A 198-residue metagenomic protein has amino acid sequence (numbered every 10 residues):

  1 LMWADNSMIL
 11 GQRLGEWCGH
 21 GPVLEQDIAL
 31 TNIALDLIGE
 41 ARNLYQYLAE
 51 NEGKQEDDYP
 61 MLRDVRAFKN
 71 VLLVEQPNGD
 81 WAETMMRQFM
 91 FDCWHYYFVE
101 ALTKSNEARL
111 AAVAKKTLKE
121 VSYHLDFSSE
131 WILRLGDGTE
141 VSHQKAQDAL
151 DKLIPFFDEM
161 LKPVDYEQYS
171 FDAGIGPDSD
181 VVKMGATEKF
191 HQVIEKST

Functional and structural regions predicted by a protein language model:
L1, L62-Q88, G138-S142, L153-G176: Acidic/His metal-coordination segments adjacent to aromatic residues that form catalytic metal sites in metalloenzymes
L1-M2, G21-E40, T84, R109-V121: Alpha-helical scaffold segments that form or flank carboxylate-/histidine-based iron centers
N6-L14, E40, L44, F91-F98 (+2 more regions): Amphipathic, well-ordered alpha-helical segments in soluble domains
L10-N32, H95-L110: Helix-loop segments that flank and shape redox-cofactor active sites
A34-L62, S128-L135: Conserved alpha-helical segments that form or flank metal/cofactor-binding pockets of metalloenzymes
L73-F127: Internal, conserved structured core segments that host functional sites
R109-A173: A contiguous pocket-lining binding segment that forms or flanks enzyme active sites
E167-T198: C-terminal accessory extensions/subdomains outside the catalytic/core fold
